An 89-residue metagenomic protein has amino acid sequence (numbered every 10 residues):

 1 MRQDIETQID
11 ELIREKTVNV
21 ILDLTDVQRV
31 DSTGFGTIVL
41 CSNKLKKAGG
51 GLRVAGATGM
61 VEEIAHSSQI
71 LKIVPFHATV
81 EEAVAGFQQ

Functional and structural regions predicted by a protein language model:
M1-V74: Amphipathic alpha-helical interaction surfaces in cytosolic regulatory modules
P75-T79: Short acidic-hydrophobic, aromatic-tinged amphipathic segments that line or gate anion-handling sites
F87-Q89: A short, charged, amphipathic alpha-helix used as a generic interaction element across diverse proteins
